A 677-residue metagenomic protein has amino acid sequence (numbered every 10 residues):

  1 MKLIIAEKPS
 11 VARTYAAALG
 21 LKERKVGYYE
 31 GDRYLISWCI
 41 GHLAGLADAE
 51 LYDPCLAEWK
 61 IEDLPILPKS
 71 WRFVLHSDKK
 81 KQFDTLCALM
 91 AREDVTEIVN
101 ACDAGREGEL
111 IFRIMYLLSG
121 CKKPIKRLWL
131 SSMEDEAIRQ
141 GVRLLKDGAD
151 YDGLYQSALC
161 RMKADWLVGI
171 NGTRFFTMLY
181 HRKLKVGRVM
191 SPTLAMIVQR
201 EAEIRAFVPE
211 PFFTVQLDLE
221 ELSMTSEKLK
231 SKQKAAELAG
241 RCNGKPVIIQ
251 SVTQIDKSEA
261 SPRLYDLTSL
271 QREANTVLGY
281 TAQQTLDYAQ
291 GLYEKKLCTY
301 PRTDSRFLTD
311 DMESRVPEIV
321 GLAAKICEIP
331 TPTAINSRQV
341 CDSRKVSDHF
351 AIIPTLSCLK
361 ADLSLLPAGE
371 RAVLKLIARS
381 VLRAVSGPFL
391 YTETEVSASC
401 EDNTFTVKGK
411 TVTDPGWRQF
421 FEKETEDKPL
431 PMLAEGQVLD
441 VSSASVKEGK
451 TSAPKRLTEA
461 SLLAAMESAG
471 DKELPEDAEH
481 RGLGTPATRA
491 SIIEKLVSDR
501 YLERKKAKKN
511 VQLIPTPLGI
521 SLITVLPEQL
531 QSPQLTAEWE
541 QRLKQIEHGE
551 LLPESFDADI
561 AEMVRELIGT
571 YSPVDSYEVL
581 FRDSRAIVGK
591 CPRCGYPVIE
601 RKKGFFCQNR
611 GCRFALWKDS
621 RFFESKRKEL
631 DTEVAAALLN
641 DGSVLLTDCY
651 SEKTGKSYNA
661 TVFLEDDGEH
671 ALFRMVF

Functional and structural regions predicted by a protein language model:
M1, A101-A104, H181-K183, Q254-P262 (+3 more regions): Conserved short loop/turn motifs at secondary-structure junctions
M1-M162, W166, I335, A453: Intrinsically disordered, low-complexity regulatory segments
K2-L3, K79, M90, L118 (+4 more regions): Basic, low-complexity terminal or inter-domain segments flanking catalytic cores
P9-A16, R33-I36, I40, H76-C87 (+18 more regions): Amphipathic alpha-helical transducer elements in NTP-driven molecular machines
W71, E93, A137-L219, Q254-S258: C-terminal or mid-to-C-terminal helical accessory/interaction module adjacent to the motor/catalytic core
A149, K232-Y265: Metal- or metallocofactor-binding catalytic centers and their adjacent structured scaffolds across diverse enzyme
I249-I255, A260-Q271, K345-K360: Residues forming anionic-ligand binding surfaces in small-molecule and nucleic-acid pockets of primarily soluble enzymes
